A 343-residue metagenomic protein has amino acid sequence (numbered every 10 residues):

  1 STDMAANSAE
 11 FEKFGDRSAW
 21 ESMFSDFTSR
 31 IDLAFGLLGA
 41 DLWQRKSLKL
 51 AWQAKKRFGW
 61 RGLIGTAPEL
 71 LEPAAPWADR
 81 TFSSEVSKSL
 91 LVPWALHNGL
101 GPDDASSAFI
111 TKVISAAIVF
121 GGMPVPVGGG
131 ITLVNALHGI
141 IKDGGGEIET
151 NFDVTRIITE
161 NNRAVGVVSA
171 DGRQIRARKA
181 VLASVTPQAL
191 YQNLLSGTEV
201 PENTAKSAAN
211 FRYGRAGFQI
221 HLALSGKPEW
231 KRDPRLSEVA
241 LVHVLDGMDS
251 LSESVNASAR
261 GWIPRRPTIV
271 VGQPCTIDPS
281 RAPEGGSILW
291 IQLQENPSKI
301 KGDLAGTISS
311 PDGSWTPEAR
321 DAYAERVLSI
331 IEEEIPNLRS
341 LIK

Functional and structural regions predicted by a protein language model:
T2-A105: Rossmann-like flavin
D16, W20, A67-A74, S87 (+9 more regions): Generic structural signal for well-ordered, non-membrane alpha-helical segments in soluble metabolic enzymes
L37, E147, N151, I335-K343: Flexible, glycine/charged-enriched surface loops at secondary-structure junctions
G59-R61, P93, A116-V125, D303-T316: Glycine- and acidic
D79, T111-R173, R178-K179: Helical element adjacent to the flavin cofactor pocket in flavoenzyme catalytic cores
T155-P283: Mid-domain catalytic core of redox enzymes that form a hydrophobic substrate pocket/lid adjacent to a catalytic redox
E229-K343: Conserved flavin/dinucleotide-binding core of flavoenzymes
